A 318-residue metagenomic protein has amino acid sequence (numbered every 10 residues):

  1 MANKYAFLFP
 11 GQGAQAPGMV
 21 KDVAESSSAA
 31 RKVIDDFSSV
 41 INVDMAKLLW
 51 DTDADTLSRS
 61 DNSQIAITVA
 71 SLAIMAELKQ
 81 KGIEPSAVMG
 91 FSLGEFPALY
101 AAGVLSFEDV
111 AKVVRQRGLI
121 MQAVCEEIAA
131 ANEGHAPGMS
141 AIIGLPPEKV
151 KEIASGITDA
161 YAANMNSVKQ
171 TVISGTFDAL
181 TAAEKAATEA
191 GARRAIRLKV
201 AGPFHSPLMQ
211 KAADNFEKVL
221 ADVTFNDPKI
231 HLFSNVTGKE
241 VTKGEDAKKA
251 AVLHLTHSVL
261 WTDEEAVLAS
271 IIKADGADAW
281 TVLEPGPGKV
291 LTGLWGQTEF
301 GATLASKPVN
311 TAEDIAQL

Functional and structural regions predicted by a protein language model:
M1-P10, V267-S270, A274-D275: Short, low-complexity connector segments at domain boundaries
A2-K149, T281-L318: FabD-like malonyl-/acyl-CoA
Q12-A14, S39-I41, A102-T256: Alpha/beta catalytic cores of group-transfer enzymes, especially the acyltransferase/condensing modules of polyketide
S63-I65, P203, S258: Glycine-rich phosphate/pyrophosphate-binding beta-alpha loops
L72-K79, Q122, E217, A221 (+2 more regions): Generic structural signal for well-ordered alpha-helical scaffold segments
K81-I83, L268-T281: Glycine-rich phosphate-binding loop signature in dinucleotide/nucleotide-binding domains
V223-N226, I271-A277, F300: Short, conserved loop/helix-junction motifs that constitute active-site signature segments in enzyme catalytic cores
T262: Polyanion-binding loop/helix "lid" in catalytic or ligand-binding cores
